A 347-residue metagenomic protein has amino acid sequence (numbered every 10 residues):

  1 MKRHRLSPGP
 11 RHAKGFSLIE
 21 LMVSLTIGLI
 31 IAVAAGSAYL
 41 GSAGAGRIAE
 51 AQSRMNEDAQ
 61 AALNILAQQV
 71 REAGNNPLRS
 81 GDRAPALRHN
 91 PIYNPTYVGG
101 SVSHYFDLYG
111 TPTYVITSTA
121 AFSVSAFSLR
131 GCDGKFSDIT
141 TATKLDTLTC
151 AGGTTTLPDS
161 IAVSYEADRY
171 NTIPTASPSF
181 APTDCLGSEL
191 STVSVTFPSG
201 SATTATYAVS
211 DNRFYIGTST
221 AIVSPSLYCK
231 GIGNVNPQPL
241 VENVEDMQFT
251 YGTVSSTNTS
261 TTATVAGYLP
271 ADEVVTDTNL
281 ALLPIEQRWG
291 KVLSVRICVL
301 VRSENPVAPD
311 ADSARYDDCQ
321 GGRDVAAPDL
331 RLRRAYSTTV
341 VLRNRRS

Functional and structural regions predicted by a protein language model:
K2-R5, G9-N75: Aliphatic-rich helix starts adjacent to a transmembrane/signal segment
K14, G290-L293: Residue-level preference for short coil/turn positions at secondary-structure junctions
A62, A67-K291, C298, E304-L332 (+1 more regions): N-terminal pilin/flagellin-like segments and related low-complexity appendage regions
I297, V340: Hydrophobic, well-ordered secondary-structure elements that form the walls of internal hydrophobic environments
R334-Y336: Extracellular and select intracellular beta-sandwich modules with Ser/Thr-enriched, small-residue motifs on
V341-R346: Short beta-strand-to-coil "C-cap" segments at the C-terminal boundary of structured domains/repeats, marking
